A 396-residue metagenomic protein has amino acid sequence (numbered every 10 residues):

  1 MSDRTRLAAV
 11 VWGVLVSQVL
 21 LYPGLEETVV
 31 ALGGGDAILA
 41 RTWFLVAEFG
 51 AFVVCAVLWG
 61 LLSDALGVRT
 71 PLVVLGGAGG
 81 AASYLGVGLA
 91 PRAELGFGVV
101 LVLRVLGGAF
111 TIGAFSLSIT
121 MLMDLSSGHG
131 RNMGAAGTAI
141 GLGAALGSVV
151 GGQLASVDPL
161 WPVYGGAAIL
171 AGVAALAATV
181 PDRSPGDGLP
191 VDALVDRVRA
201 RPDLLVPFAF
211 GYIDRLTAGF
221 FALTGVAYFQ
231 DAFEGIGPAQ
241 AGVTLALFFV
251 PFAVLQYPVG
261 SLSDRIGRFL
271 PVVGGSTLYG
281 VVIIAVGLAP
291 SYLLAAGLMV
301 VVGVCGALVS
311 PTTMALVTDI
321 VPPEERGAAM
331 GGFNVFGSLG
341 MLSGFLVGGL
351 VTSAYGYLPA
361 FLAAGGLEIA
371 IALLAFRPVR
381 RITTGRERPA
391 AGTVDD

Functional and structural regions predicted by a protein language model:
M1, A178-G211, G392-D396: Juxtamembrane intracellular "pre-TM" segments in multi-pass secondary transporters
M1-F49, L204-V206, F210, R215-E234 (+1 more regions): Helix-loop boundary and gating motifs at the non-cytosolic
T42-L61, A246-P258: Central cavity-lining transmembrane alpha-helices of secondary-active solute carriers, predominantly the Major
A78-E94, L278-P290: C-terminal ends and interior cores of transmembrane alpha-helices in multi-pass membrane transporters/permeases
G96-G113, L294-L308: Hydrophobic core of transmembrane alpha-helices in multi-pass small-molecule transporters, especially MFS/SLC-type
L101-G141, A315-L316: Cytoplasmic helix-loop-helix junction between adjacent transmembrane helices in 12-TM secondary transporters
A136-T179, L358: Helix-loop-helix hairpin linking two adjacent transmembrane segments in secondary transporters
A168-G186, I371-V379: C-terminal membrane-cytosol helix-exit motif in multi-pass small-molecule transporters
